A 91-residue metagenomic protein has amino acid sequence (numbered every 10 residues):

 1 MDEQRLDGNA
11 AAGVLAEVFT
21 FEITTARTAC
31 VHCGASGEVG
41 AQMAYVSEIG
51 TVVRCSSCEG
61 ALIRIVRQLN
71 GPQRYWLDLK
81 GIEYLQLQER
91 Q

Functional and structural regions predicted by a protein language model:
M1-R5: Cys/His-rich zinc-coordinating "finger" modules and their low-complexity flanking regions in eukaryotic trafficking
D7-T20, A35-Q42: Short Cys/His-rich Zn2+-coordinating modules
F19, W76-Q91: Non-catalytic peripheral regions of nucleotide-handling enzymes
C30-C33, C55-C58: Short cysteine-rich clusters marking metal-coordination/redox-active sites
E38-A44, I65-Q68: Short Cys/His-rich "knuckle" micro-motifs
M43-V52: Short linker/helix segments within small regulatory modules
V46, Q68-K80: An anionic, turn-rich surface loop/hairpin at beta-sheet edges that serves as a generic interaction/coordination patch
S57-Q73, L85-L87: Short metal-binding segments enriched for Cys and/or His
